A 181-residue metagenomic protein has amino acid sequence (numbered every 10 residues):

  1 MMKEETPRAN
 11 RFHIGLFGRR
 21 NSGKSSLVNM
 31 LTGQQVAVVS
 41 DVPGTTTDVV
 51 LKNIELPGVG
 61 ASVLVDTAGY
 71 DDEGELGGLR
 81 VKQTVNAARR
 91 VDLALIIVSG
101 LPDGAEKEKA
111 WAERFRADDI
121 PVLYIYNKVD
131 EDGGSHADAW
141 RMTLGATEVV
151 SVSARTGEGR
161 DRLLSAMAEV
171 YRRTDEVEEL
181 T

Functional and structural regions predicted by a protein language model:
M1-G78, Q83-A88, T174-T181: Conserved G1/Walker A P-loop phosphate-binding module
L16, L64, I97, Y124-Y126 (+1 more regions): Hydrophobic beta-strand core positions in alpha/beta domains
S22, T45, D103, D132 (+1 more regions): Short alpha-helical
N29, K52, S62, K82-R89 (+4 more regions): Solvent-exposed alpha-helical segments within well-ordered globular domains of core cellular machineries
L31-T32, I54, D71, V98 (+4 more regions): Hydrophobic aliphatic residues
D41-V42, T67-A68, S99-G100, V152-R155: A short hydrophobic beta-strand->loop->alpha-helix junction that borders the nucleotide-binding pocket of P-loop NTPases
D72-E73, A88-K109, D119-S135, R155: Conserved Switch II/interswitch segment of TRAFAC-class P-loop GTPases
I120-L123, K128-T181: Canonical P-loop GTPase G-domain recognition
